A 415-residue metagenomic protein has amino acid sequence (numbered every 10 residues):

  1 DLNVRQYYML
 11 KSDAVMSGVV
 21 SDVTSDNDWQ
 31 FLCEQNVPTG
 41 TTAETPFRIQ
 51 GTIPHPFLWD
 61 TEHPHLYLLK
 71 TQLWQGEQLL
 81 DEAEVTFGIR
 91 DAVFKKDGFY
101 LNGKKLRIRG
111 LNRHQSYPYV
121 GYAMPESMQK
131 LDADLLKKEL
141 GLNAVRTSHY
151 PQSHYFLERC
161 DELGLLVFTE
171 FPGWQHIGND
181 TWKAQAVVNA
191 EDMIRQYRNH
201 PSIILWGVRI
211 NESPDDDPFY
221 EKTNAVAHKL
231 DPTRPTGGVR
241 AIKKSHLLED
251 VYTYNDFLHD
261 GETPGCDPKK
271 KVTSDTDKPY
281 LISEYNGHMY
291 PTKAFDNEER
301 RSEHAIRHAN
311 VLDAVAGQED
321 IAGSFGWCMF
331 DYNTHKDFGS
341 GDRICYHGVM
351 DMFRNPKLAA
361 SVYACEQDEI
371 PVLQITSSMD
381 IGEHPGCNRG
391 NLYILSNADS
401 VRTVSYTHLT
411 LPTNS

Functional and structural regions predicted by a protein language model:
D1-R159, L163-V167, N189, I204-L205 (+4 more regions): Secreted/periplasmic carbohydrate-active enzymes, especially glycoside hydrolases
D132-K138, A144-N355, A359, Y363-L392: Substrate-binding/catalytic cleft of secreted carbohydrate-active enzymes, primarily glycoside hydrolases
